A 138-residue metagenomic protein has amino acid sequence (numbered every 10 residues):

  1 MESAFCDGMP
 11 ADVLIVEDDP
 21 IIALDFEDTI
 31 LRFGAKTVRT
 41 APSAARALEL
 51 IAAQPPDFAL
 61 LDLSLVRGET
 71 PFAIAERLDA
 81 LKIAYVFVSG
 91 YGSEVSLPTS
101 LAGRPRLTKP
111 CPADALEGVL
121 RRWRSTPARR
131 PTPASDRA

Functional and structural regions predicted by a protein language model:
M1-D12, T108, P112-A138: Non-catalytic signal-transmission and effector/linker regions of two-component phosphorelay proteins
E17: Conserved acidic carboxylate
P20-R39: Two-component/phosphorelay signaling modules centered on CheY-like receiver
T40-F58: Acidic, metal-coordinating helix/loop segments flanking the phosphotransfer/catalytic sites of two-component signaling
L61-D79: Conserved phosphotransfer microenvironments
V86-V88: Hydrophobic/aromatic residues positioned on beta-strands within the core alpha/beta folds
G90-E94: Short, polar loop motifs at secondary-structure junctions
T99-L107: As written
